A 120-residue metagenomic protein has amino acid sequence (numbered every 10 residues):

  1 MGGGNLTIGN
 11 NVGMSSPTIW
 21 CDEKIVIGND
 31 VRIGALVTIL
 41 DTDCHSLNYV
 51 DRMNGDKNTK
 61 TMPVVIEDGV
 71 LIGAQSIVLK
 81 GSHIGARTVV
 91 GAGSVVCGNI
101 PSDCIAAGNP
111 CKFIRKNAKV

Functional and structural regions predicted by a protein language model:
M1-S82, N109, K116-A118: Flexible, glycine/small-residue-enriched loop-and-beta-strand segment within the central core of proteins
H83-A107, C111: C-terminal/domain-terminus segments
S102, A118-K119: Short amphipathic alpha-helical segments
